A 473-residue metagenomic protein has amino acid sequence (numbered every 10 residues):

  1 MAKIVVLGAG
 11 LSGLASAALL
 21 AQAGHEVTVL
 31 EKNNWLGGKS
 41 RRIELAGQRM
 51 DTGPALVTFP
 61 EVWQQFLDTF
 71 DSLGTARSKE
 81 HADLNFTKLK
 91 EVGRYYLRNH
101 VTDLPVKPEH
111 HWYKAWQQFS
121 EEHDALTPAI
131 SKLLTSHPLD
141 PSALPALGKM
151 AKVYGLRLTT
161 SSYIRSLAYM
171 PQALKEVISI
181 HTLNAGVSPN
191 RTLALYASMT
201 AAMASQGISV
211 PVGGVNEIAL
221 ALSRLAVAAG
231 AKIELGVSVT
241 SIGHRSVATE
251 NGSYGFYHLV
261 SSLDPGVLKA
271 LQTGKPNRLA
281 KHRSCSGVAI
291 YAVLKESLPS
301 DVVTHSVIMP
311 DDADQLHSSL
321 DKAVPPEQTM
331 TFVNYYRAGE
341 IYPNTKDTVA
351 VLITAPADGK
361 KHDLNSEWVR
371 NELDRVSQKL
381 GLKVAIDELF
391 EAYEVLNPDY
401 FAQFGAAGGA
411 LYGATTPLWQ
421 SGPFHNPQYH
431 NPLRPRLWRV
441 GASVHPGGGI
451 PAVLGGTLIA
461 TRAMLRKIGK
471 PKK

Functional and structural regions predicted by a protein language model:
A2-P128: N-terminal glycine-rich phosphate/pyrophosphate-binding loop and immediately adjacent elements
P54, A442-L465: A conserved FAD-binding loop/helix module that cradles the flavin
Y96-T192: Rossmann-like flavin
A173-A185, L382-P446: A glycine-rich dinucleotide-binding beta-alpha-beta segment and adjacent secondary-structure elements that constitute
S198-G243: Helical element adjacent to the flavin cofactor pocket in flavoenzyme catalytic cores
T240-N344: Mid-domain catalytic core of redox enzymes that form a hydrophobic substrate pocket/lid adjacent to a catalytic redox
E296-D399: C-terminal segments that line or cap access tunnels to active or ligand-binding sites in enzymes and enzyme-associated
R466-K473: Active-site-proximal substrate-binding core of FAD-dependent oxidoreductases
